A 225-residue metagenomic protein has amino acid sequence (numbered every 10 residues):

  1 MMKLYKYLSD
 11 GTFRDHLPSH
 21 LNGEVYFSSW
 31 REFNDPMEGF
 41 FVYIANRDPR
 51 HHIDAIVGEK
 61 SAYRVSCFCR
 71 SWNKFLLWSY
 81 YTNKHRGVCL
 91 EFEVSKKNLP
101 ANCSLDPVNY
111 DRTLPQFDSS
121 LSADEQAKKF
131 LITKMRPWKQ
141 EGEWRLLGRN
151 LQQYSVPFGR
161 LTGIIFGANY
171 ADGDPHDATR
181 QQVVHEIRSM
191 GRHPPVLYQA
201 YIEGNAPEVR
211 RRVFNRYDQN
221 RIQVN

Functional and structural regions predicted by a protein language model:
M1-N225: Partner-binding and oligomerization surfaces adjacent to conserved cores of proteins that assemble macromolecular
